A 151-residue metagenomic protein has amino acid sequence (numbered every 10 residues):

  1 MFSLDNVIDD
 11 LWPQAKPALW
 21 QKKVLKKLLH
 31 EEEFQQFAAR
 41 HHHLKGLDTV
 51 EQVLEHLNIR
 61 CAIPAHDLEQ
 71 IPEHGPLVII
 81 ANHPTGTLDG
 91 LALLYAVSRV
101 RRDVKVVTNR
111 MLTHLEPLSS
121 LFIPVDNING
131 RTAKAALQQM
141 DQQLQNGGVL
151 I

Functional and structural regions predicted by a protein language model:
M1-L77, G90-A92, R99-R101, L112-S120 (+1 more regions): Membrane-anchoring hydrophobic helices of lipid-metabolizing enzymes
C61, V104-V106, L150: Hydrophobic beta-strand scaffold residues
G75-H83, M140-I151: Conserved Motif II region of HX4D acyltransferases
G86-T87: Alpha-helix N-cap/loop-to-helix initiation residues
S98, V104-Q145: Conserved nucleotide-cofactor-binding alpha/beta core module
